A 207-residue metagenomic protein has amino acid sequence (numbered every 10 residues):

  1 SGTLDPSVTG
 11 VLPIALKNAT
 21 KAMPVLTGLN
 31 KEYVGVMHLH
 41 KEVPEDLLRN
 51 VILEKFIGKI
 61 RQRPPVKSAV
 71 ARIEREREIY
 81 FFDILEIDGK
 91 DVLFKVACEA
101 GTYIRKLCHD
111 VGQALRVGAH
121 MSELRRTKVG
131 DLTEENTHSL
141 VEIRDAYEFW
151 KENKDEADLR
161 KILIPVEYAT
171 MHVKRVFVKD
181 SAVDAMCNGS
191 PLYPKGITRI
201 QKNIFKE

Functional and structural regions predicted by a protein language model:
S1-H138: RNA pseudouridine synthases
S1-L4, A69-E74, Y80-F81, D91 (+1 more regions): Accessory RNA 3′-end/elbow-binding domains used by RNA modification enzymes
